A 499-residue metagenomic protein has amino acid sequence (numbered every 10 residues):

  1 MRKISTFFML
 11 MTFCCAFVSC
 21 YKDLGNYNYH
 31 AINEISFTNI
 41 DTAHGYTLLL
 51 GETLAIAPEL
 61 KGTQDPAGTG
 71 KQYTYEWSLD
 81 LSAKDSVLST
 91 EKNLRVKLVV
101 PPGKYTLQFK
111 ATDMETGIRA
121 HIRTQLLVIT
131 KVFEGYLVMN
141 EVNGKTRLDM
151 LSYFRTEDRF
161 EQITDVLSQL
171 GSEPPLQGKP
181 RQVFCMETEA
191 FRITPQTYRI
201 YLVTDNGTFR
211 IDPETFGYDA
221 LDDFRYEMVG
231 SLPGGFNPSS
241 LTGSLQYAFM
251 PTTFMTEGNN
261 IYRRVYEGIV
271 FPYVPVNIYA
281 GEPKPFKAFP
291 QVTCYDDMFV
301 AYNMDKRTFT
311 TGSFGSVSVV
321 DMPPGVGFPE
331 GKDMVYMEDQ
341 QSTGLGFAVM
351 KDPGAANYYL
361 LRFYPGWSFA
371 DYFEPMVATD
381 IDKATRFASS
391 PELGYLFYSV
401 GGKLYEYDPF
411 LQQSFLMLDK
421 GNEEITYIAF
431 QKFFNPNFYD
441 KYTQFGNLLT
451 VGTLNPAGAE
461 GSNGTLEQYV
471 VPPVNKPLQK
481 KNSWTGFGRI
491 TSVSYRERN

Functional and structural regions predicted by a protein language model:
M1-S5: Positively charged n-region of N-terminal signal peptides that target proteins for export
C15-S19: C-terminal motif of bacterial Sec signal peptides marking the signal peptidase cleavage site
Y21-V166, K441-Q444, L454-N499: Acidic/polar, low-complexity intrinsically disordered N-terminal segments immediately downstream of a Sec signal
V132-L137, Y198-I200, L345-G346, L393-L396 (+1 more regions): Entry beta-strands of beta-propeller and related beta-repeat scaffolds
D165-L170, V183, E187-R386, P391 (+4 more regions): Preference for solvent-exposed, low-hydrophobicity sequence contexts
P175-R181, F328-K332, T379-D382, G421-N437 (+1 more regions): Repeat-based blade/solenoid architectures
Q177-F191, I200, F434-Y439, F445-T450: Signature of short aromatic-glycine-proline-rich micro-motifs recurring in repeat-based ectodomains
G354-S462: Intrinsically disordered, low-complexity segments enriched in Gly and acidic/Ser/Thr residues that form flexible
